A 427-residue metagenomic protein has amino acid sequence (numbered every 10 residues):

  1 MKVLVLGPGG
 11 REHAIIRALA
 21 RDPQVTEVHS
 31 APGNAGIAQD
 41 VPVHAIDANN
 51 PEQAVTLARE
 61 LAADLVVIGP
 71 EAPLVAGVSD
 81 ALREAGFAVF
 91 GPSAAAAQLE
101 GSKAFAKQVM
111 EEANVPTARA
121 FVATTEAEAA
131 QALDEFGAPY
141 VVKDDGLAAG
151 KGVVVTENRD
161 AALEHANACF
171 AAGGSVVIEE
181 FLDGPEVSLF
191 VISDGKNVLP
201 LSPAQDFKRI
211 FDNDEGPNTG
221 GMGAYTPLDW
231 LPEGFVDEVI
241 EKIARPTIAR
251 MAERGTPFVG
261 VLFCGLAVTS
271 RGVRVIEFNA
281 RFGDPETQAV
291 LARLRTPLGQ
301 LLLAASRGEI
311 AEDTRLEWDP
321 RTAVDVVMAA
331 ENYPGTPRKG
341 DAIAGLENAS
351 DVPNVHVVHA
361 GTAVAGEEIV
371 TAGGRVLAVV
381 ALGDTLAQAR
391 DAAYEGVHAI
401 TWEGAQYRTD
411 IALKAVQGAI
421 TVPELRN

Functional and structural regions predicted by a protein language model:
M1-A95: ATP-binding N-terminal substructure of ATP-dependent carboxylate-amine bond-forming enzymes
V43-N49, F121-T125, T156: Short acidic-hydrophobic, aromatic-tinged amphipathic segments that line or gate anion-handling sites
P92-G152: A conserved helix-loop-beta module that forms one wall/lid of the active-site cleft in ATP-utilizing catalytic domains
A129, A161-A162, P334-P337, D384-D391: Short, conserved charged micro-motifs
V153-Q288: Internal nucleotide-binding/catalytic subdomain
I240-L262, N279-V352, A365: Active-site "cap" helix and flanking loop/linker of ATP-utilizing ligase/carboxylase catalytic domains
T362-G366, V370-N427: Generic C-terminus detector
